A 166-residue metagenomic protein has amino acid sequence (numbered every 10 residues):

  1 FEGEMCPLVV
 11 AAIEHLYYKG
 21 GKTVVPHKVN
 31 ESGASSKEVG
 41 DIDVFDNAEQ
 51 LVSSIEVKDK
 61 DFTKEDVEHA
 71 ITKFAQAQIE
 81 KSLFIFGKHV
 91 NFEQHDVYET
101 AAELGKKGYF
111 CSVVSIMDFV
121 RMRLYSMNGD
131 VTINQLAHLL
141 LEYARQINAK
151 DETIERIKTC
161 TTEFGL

Functional and structural regions predicted by a protein language model:
E4, L8, A12-L166: Catalytic core segments in nucleotide and nucleic-acid processing enzymes
